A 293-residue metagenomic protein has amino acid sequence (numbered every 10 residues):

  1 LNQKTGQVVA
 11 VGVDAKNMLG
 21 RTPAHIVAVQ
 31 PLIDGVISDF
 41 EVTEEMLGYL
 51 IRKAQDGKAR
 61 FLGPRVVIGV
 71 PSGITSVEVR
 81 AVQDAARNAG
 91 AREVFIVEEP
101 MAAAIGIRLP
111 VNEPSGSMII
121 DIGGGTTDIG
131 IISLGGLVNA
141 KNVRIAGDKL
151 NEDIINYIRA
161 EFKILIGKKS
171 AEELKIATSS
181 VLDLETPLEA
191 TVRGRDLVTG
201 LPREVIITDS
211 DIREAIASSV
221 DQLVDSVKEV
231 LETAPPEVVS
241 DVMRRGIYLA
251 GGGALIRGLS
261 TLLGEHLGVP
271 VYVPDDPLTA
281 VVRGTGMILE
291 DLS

Functional and structural regions predicted by a protein language model:
L1-I122, G130-Y248, A254-S293: Nucleotide/phosphate-binding catalytic cleft detector across ATP-hydrolyzing and phosphate-transferring enzymes
